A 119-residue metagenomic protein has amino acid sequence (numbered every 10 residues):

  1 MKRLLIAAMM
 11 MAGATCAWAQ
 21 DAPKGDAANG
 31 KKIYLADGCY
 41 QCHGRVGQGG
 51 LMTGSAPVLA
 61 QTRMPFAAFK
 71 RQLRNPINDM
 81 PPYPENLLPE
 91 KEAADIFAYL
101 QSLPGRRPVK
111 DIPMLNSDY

Functional and structural regions predicted by a protein language model:
K2-A7: Sec-dependent signal peptide recognition, specifically the positively charged N-region followed immediately by
M9-W18: Hydrophobic h-region of N-terminal signal peptides that target proteins for export in Gram-negative bacteria
Q20-G25, A36-D37, R45, P82-Y119: Flexible coil segments in periplasmic/lumen-exposed cytochrome c-class electron-transfer proteins
A27, K31, L35, G44-P82: Gly/Gly-Pro-rich "capping" loops immediately C-terminal to redox-active cysteine motifs in periplasmic/lumenal
Q41: Short, cysteine/histidine-rich loop/knuckle motifs that typically chelate Zn2+
